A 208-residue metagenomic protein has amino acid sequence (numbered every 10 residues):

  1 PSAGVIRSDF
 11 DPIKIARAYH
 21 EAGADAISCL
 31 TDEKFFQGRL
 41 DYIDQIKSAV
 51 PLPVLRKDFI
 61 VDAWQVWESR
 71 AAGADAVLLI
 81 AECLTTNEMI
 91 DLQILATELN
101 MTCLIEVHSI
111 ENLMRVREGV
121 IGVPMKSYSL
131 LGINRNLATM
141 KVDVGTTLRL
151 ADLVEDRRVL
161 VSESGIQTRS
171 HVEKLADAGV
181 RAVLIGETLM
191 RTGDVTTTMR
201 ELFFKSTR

Functional and structural regions predicted by a protein language model:
P1-D11, L52-V61, A81, L104-E106 (+1 more regions): Active-site mouth loops of central-metabolism enzymes
P1-K57: Glycine-rich active-site/cofactor-binding loop and its immediate structural neighborhood
I15, L40-P51, A63, L84-D91 (+3 more regions): Short loop-to-alpha-helix "cap/lid" segments that border enzyme active sites across diverse enzyme classes
A18-Y19, I46, S69, A96 (+3 more regions): Generic structural signal for hydrophobic
I27-C29, V54-K57, V77-L79, C103-I105 (+3 more regions): Hydrophobic faces of well-ordered beta-strands that scaffold small-molecule active sites in alpha/beta enzyme cores
V61-G73, S109-V123, S162, I166-I185 (+1 more regions): Catalytic cores of alpha/beta
Q65-C83, M89: A short alpha/beta connector and helix-capping loop motif
L153, A176, R191-R208: C-terminal helical cap(s) of enzyme catalytic domains, especially alpha/beta-barrels
